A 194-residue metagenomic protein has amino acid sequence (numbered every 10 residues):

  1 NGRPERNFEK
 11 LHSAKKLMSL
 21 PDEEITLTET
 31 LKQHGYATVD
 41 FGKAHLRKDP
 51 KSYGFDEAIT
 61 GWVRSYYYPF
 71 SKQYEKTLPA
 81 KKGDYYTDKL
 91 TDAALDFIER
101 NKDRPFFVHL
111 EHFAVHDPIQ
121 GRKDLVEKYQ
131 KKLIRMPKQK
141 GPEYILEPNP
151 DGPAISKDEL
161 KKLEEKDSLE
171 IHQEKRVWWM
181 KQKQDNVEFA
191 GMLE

Functional and structural regions predicted by a protein language model:
N1-T26, T30-Y36, P50-Y53, E57-K72: Active-site segment of extracytoplasmic enzymes that catalyze sulfate/phosphate-ester chemistry
R3-P4, A58, W62-E194: Active-site-proximal cap/lid insertion segments
S19-E23, D40-F41, K89-L90: Short, glycine/acidic-rich beta->alpha junctions
T26, H45, A93: Short Gly/charged-rich anion-binding patches and loops
V39-G42, D49, F107-E111: Outer-envelope exported proteins of Gram-negative bacteria
F41-A44, W178-W179: Residue-level detector of functional hotspots within protein domains
A44-H45, V63: Residue-level "edge-of-site" marker
L46-D49, D117: Active-site environment of divalent metal-dependent phosphoester hydrolases
